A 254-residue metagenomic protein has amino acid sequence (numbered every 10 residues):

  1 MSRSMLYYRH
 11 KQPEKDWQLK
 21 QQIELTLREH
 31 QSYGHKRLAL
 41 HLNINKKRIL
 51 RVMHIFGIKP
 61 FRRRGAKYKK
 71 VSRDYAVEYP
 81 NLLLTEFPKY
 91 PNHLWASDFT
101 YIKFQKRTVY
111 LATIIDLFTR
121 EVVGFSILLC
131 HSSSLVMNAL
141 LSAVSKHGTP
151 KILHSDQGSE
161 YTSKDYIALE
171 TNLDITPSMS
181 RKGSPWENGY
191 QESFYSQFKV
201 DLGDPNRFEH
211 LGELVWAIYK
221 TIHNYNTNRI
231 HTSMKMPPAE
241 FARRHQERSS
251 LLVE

Functional and structural regions predicted by a protein language model:
M1-P91, S184, P237-R248: Basic, flexible linker segments flanking DNA-binding modules in nucleic acid-interacting mobile-element proteins
M5-L6, E121-F125, S178-S180, D204: Short small-residue beta-strand/loop micro-motif enriched in glycine and branched aliphatics
L6, I23, L38, I49 (+14 more regions): Mobile genetic element proteins and their domesticated derivatives, centered on retroelements and DNA transposons
K69-R73, S155-Q157, S163-I167, P177-V200 (+2 more regions): RNase H-like two-metal-ion nuclease catalytic core shared by retroviral integrases and related mobile-element nucleases
P88-V123, L129-H131: An active-site-proximal beta-strand-loop segment
R107, F125-H147, T162: Active-site beta-loop-alpha junctions of metal-dependent nucleic acid enzymes, especially the RNase H-like/DDE
K164, T171-I175, Q197-E254: C-terminal domain-tail junction helix/linker
